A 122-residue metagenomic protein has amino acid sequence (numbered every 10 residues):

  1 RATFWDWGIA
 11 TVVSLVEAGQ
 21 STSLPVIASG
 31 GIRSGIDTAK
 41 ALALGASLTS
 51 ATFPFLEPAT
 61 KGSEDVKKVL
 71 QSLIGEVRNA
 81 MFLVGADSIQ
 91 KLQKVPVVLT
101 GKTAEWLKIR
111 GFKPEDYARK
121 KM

Functional and structural regions predicted by a protein language model:
R1-E64: Glycine-rich phosphate/ribose-binding loops and adjacent secondary-structure elements that form binding surfaces
F55-M122: C-terminal extensions of enzymes
